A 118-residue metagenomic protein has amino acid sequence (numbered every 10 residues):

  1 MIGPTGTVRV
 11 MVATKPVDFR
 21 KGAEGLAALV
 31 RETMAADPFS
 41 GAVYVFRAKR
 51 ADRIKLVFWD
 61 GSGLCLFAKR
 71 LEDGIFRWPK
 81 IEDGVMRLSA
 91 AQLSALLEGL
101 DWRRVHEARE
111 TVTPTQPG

Functional and structural regions predicted by a protein language model:
M1-G118: Polybasic/polar functional segments that serve as interface/processing modules
